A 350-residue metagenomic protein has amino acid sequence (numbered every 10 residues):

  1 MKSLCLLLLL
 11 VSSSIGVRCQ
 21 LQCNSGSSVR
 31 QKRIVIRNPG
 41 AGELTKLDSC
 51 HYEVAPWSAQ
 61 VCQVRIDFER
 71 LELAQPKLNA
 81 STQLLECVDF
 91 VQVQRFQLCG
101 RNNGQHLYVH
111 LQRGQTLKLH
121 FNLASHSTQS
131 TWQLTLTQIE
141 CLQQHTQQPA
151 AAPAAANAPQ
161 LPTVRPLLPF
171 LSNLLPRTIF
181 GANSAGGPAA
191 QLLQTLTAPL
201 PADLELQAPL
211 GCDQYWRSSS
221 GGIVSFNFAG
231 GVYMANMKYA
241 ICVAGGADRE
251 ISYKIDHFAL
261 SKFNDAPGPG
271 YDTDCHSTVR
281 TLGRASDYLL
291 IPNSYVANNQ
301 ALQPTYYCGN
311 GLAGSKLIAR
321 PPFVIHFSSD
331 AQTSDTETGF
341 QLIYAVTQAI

Functional and structural regions predicted by a protein language model:
K2-I350: Domain-level representation of secreted and single-pass membrane ectodomains enriched in extracellular protease systems
